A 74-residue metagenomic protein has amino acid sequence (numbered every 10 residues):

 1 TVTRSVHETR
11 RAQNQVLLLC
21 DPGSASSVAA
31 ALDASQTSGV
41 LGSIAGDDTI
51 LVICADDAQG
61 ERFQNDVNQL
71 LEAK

Functional and structural regions predicted by a protein language model:
T1-Q64, N68: Non-DNA-binding regulatory cores of transcription-related proteins, predominantly C-terminal effector-binding
L71-K74: Generic C-terminal helix-cap and adjacent flexible tail
